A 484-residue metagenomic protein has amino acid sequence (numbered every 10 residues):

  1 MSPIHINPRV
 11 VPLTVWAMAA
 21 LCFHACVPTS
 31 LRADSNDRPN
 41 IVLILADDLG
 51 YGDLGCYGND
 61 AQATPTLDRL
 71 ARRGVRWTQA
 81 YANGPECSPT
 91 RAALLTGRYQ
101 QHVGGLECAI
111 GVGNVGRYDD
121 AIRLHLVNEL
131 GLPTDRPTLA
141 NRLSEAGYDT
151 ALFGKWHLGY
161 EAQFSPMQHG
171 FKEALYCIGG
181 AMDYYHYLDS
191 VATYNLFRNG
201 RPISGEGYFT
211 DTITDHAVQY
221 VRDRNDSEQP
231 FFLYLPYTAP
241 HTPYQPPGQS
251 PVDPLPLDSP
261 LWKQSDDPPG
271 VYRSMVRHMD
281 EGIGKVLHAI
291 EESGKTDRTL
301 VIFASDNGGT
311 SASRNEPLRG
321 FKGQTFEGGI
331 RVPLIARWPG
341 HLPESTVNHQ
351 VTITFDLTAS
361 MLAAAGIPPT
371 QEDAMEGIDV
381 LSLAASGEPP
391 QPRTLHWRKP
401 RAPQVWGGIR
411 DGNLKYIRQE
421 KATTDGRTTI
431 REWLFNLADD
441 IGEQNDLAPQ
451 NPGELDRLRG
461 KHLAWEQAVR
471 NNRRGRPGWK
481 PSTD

Functional and structural regions predicted by a protein language model:
M1-S2, S482-D484: Accessible peptide chain termini
S2-W16: Bacterial N-terminal signal peptides that target proteins for export
A17-C22, C26-W433, I441-T483: Formylglycine-dependent sulfatase
